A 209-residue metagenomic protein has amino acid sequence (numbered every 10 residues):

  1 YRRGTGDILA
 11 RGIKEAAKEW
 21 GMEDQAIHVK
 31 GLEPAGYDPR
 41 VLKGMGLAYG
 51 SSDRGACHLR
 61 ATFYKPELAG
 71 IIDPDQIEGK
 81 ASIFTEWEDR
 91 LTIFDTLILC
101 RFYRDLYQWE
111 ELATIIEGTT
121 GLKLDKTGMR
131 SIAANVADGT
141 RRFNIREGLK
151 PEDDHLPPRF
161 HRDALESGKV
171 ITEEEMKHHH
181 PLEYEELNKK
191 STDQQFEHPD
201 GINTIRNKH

Functional and structural regions predicted by a protein language model:
Y1-H209: Extended C-terminal regions of large enzymes
